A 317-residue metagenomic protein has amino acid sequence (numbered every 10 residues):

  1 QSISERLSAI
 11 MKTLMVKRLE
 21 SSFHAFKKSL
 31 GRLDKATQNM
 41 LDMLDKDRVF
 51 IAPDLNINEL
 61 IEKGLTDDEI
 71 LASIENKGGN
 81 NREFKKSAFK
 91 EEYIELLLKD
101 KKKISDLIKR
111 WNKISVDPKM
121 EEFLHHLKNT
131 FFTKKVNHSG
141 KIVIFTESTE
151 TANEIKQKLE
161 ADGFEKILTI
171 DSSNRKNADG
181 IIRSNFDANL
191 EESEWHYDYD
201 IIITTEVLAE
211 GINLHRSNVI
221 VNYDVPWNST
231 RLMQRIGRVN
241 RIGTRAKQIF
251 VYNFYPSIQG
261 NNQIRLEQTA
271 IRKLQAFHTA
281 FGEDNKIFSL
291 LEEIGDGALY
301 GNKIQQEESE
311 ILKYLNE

Functional and structural regions predicted by a protein language model:
Q1-S173, N262-L266: Helicase motor interdomain insertion/brace
A152-K156, E192-H196, I202-S217, G237-T244: SF2 helicase motor core recognition
E154-K158, I181-F186, E210-R216, R231-R238 (+1 more regions): Alpha-helical scaffold elements adjacent to nucleotide-binding pockets in ATP/GTP-utilizing enzyme cores
I170-T205: Conserved helicase ATPase core of P-loop NTP-dependent helicases/translocases
I212-D224, I249-N253: A short beta-strand element within the Helicase C-terminal
N228-I249: Conserved SF2 helicase motif VI
T244-E317: C-terminal accessory region of SF2 helicases/translocases
